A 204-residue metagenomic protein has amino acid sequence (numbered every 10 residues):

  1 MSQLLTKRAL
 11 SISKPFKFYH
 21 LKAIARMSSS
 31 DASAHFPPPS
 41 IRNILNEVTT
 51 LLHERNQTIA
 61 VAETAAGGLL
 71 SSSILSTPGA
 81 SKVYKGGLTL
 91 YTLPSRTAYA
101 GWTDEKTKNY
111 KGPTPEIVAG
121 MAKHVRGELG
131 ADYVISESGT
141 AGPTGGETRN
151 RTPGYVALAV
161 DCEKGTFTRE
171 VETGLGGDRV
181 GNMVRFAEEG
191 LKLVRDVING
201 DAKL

Functional and structural regions predicted by a protein language model:
Q3-R8, I24, S28-L204: Short alpha-helical segments enriched in small residues
